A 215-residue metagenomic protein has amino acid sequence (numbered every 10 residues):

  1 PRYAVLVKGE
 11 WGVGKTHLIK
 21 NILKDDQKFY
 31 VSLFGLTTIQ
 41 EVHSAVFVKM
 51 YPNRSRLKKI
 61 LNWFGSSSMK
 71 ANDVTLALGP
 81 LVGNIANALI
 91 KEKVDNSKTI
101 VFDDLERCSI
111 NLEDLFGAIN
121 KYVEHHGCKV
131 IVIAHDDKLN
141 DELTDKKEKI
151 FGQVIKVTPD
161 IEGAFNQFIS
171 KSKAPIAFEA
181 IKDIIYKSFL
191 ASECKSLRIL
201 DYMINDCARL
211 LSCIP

Functional and structural regions predicted by a protein language model:
R2-K20: Walker A/P-loop nucleotide-binding motif
G12-V13, F34-I39, D136-N140, D160-A164: Conserved nucleotide-binding/hydrolysis micro-motifs of P-loop NTPases
D25-P52, W63-S66: AAA+/P-loop NTPase substrate/partner-engagement loops
K28, L143-P159, G163: A short helix-turn-beta junction within AAA+ P-loop NTPase domains corresponding to the substrate/partner-engaging
S55-T99, I110: Mid-core helix/loop region of P-loop NTP-binding domains shared across ATPases and GTPases
K93-D137, D145: Conserved Walker B catalytic segment
V154-I184, F189-L197: Conserved small helical "lid"/interfacial subdomain of P-loop NTPases
A191-P215: C-terminal helical "lid" subdomain and adjoining coupling/linker elements of P-loop NTPases
